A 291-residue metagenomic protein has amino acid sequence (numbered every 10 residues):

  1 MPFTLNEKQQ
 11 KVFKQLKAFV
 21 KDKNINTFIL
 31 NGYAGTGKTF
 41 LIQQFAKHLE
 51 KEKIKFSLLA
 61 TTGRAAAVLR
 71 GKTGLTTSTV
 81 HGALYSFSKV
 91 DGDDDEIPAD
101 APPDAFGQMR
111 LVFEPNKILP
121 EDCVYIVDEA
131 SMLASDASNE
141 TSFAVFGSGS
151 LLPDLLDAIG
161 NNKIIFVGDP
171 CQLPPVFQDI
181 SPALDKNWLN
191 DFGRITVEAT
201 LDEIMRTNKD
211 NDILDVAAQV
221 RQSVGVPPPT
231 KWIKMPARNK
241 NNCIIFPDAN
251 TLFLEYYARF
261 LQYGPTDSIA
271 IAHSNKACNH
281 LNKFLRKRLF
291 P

Functional and structural regions predicted by a protein language model:
F3, Q10-K17, Y33, K55 (+2 more regions): Conserved P-loop NTPase motor core of helicases/translocases
Q15-F19, K23-N24, F28, S150-P153 (+2 more regions): Conserved helicase motor core of P-loop NTPases
K38: Conserved lysine of the Walker
L41, F45: Hydrophobic positions on the alpha1 helix immediately C-terminal to the Walker A/P-loop
K47-S57: Post-Walker A helix-loop "phosphate-sensing" segment adjacent to the P-loop in P-loop NTPases
I54, C123, D157-I164: A short helix->loop->beta-strand "cap" motif at the edges of active sites that frequently abuts
K55-S57, L75-T77, I164, E198 (+1 more regions): Hydrophobic anchor at the start of a short beta-strand that flanks the dinucleotide cofactor-binding loop
L58-A60, I126-V127, P153, K163-D169: Structural recognition of the conserved hydrophobic beta-strand(s) that form the central parallel beta-sheet of P-loop
